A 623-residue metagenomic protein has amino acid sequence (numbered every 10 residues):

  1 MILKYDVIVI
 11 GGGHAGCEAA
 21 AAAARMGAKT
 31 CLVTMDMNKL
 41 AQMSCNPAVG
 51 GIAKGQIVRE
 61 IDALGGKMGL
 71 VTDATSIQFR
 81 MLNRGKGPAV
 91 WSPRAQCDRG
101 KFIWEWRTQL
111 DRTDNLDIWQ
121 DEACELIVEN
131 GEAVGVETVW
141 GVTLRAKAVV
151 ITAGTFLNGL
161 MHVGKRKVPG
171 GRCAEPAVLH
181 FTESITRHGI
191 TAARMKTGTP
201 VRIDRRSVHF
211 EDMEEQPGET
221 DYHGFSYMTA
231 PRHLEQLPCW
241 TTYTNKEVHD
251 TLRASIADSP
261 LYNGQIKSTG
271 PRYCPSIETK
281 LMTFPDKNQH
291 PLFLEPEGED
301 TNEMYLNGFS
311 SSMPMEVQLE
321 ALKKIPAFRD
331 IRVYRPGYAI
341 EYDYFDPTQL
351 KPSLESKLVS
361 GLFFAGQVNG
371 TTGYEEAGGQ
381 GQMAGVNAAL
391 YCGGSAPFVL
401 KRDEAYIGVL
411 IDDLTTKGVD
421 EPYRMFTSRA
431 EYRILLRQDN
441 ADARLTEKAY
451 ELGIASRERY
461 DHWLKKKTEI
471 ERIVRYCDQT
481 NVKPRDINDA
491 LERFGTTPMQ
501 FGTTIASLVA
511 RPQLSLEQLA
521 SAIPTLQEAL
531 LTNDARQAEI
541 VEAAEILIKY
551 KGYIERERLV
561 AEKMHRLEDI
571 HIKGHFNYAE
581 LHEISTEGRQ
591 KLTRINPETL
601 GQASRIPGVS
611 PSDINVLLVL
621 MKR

Functional and structural regions predicted by a protein language model:
I2-A15: Beta1/beta-strand and adjacent pyrophosphate-binding region of the FAD-binding site in flavoprotein oxidoreductases
L3-Y5, V139-A148: Core beta-strand elements of the Rossmann-like FAD/NAD(P) dinucleotide-binding domain in flavoenzyme oxidoreductases
I10, T143-G154: Short hydrophobic core segments
A21-E125, E129, W140, T152-R172 (+4 more regions): Conserved N-terminal/central alpha/beta ligand/cofactor-binding core
D36-N38, K54, T182-L319, I411 (+2 more regions): An anion/pyrophosphate-binding glycine-rich loop and adjacent beta-alpha core in soluble alpha-beta enzymes
Y305-T371, F398-D412, Q537-K591, N596: A glycine-rich dinucleotide-binding beta-alpha-beta segment and adjacent secondary-structure elements that constitute
A377-F398: Internal hydrophobic alpha-helix adjacent to the cofactor/substrate pocket in enzyme cavities
R429, T446-N615, V619-R623: Extended, charge-enriched "interface" segments that sit outside catalytic cores
